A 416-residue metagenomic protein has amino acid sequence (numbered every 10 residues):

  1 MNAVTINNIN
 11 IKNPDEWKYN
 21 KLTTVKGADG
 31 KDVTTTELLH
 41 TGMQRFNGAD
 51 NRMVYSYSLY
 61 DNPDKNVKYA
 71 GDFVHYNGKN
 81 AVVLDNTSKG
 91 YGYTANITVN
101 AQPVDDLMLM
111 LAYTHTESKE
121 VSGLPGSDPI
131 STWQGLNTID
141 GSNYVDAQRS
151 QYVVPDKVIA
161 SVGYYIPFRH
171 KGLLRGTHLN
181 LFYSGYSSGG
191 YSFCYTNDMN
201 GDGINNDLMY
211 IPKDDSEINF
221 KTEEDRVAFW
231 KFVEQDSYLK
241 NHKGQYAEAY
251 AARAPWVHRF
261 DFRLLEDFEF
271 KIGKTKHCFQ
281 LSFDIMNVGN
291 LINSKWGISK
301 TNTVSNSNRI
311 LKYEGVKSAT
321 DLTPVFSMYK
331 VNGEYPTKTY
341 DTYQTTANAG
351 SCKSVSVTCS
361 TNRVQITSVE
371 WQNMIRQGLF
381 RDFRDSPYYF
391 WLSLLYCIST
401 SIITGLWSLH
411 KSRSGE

Functional and structural regions predicted by a protein language model:
V4-L174, H178-S187, L406: Gram-negative outer-membrane beta-barrel transporters
I6-V25, N86, T114, S118-N137 (+8 more regions): Primarily recognizes Gram-negative and organellar outer-membrane beta-barrels
Y93-I97, D156-V162, H258-L264, S351-V357: Hydrophobic, lipid-facing positions within transmembrane beta-strands of outer-membrane proteins
D106, P167-G176, E269-L281, R363-R376: Short loop/turn motifs that connect adjacent beta-strands in outer-membrane beta-barrel proteins
H178-T275, Q280, S305-V355: Extracytoplasmic gating/loop element in the C-terminal half of outer-membrane beta-barrel translocons and assembly
A347-W371, I375, F390, L394: Outer-membrane beta-barrel "beta-signal"
